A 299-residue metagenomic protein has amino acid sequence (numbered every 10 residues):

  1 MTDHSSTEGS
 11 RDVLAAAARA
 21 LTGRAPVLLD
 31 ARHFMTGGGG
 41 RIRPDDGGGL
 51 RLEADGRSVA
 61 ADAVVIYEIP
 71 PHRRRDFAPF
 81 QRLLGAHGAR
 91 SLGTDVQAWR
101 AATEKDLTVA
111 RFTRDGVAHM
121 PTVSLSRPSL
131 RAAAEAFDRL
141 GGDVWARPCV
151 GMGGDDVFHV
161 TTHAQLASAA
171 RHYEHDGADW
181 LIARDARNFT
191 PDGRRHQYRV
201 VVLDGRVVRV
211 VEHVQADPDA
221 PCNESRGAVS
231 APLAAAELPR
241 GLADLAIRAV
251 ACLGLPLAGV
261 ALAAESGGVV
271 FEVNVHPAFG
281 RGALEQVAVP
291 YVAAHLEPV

Functional and structural regions predicted by a protein language model:
M1-H4, E8, G88, V96-P191 (+1 more regions): Active-site nucleotide/adenylate-binding loops and adjacent lid/helix of ATP-dependent enzymes
S6-L21, P26-T122: Conserved N-proximal alpha/beta basic substrate-recognition cap immediately N-terminal to, or forming the N-lobe
D46, V202-R206, A264-S266: Short acidic-glycine loop/turn motifs at beta-strand connectors
E53-D55, G241-A251, P256: A short, acidic, amphipathic alpha-helical segment used as a generic capping/interface helix at domain edges
A78-P79, R194-Q197, L257: Short, surface-exposed coil-to-beta transition loops
V144, L181, V208-R209, V269-E272: Protein kinase-like catalytic core scaffold
D155-L245: Phosphate-binding site of ATP-dependent enzymes
E237, A251-L257, A263-V299: C-terminal active-site "lid" helix and adjoining low-complexity regulatory extension at the edge of ATP-using catalytic
